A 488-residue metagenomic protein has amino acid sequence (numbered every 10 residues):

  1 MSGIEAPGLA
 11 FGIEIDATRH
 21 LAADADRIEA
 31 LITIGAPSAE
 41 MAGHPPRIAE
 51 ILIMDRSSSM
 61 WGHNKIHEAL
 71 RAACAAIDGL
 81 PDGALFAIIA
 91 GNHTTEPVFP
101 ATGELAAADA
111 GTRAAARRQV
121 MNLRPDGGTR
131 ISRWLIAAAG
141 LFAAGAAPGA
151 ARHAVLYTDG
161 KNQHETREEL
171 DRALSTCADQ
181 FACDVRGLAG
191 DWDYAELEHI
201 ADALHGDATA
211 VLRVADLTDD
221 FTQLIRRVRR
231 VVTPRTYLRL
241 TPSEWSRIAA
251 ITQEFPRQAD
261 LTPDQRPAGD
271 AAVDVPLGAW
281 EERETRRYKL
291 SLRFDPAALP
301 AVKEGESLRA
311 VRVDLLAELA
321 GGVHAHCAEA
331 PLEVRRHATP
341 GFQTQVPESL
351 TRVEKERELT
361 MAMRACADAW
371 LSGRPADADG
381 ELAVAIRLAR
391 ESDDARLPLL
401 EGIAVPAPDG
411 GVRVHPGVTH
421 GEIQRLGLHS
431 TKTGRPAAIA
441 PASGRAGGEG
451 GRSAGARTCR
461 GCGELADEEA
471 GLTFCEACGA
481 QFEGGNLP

Functional and structural regions predicted by a protein language model:
M1-G3: Non-catalytic accessory segments flanking P-loop/AAA+ NTPase cores
P7, F11-R235, A297-A298, D394 (+1 more regions): Exposed acidic/Ser/Thr-rich ligand/metal-binding surfaces
F11-I13, I88, L238, L290 (+2 more regions): Hydrophobic beta-strand residues in large extracellular and virion-surface proteins
A17, I34-S38, R56, P242-E244 (+4 more regions): Beta-strand elements of well-folded, non-transmembrane domains
L21-A25, R283-T285, G471: Solvent-exposed, conformationally flexible loop/turn segments
E68, R133, A195, D216 (+4 more regions): Generic recognition of stable, solvent-exposed alpha-helical segments in well-folded globular domains
S175-A182, D191-V313: Acidic, polar loop-rich interaction surfaces within structured domains
F294-P488: Long, acidic serine/threonine- and proline-rich intrinsically disordered regions
